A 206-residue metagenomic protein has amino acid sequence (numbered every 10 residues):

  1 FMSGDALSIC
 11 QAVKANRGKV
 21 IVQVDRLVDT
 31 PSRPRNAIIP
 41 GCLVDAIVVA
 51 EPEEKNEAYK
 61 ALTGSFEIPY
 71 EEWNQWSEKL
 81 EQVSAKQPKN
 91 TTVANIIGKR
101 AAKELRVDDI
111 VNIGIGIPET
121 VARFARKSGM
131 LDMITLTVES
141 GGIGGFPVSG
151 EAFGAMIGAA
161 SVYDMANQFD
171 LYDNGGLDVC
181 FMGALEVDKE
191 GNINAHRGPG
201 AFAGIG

Functional and structural regions predicted by a protein language model:
F1-K79, P147-G206: Conserved phosphate- and dinucleotide-binding cores of soluble alpha/beta proteins, encompassing both enzyme active
K79-M165: N-terminal active-site beta-alpha-beta segment that forms phosphate/nucleotide-binding and substrate-recognition loops
